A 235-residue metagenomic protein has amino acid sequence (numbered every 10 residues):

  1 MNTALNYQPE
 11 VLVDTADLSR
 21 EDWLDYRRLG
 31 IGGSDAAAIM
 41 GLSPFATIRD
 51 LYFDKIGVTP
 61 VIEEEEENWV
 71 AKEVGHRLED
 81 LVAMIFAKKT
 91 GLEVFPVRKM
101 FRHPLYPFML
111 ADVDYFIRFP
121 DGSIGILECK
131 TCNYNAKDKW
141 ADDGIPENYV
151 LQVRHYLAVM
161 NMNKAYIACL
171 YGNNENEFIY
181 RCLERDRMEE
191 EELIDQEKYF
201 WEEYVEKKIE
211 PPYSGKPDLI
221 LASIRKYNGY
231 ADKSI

Functional and structural regions predicted by a protein language model:
M1-I235: Accessory terminal regions of nucleic-acid processing enzymes
